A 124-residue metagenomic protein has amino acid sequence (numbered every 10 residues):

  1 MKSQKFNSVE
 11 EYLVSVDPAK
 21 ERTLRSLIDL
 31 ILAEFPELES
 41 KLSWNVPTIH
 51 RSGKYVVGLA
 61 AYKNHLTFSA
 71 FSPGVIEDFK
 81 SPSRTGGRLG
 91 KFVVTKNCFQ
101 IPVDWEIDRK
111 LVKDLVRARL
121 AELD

Functional and structural regions predicted by a protein language model:
M1-D124: Charge-dense, helix-prone N-terminal extensions
